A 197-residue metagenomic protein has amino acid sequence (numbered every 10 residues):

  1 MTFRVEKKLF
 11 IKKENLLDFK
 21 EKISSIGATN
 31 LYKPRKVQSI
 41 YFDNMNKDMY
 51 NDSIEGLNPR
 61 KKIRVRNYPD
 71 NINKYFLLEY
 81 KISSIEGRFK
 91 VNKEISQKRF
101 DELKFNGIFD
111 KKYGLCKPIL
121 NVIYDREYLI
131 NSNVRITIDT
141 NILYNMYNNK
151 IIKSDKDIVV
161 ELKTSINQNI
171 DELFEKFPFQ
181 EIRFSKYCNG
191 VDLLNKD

Functional and structural regions predicted by a protein language model:
M1-D197: Phosphate-end processing signature that detects enzymes handling 5′-triphosphorylated RNA and polyphosphate
